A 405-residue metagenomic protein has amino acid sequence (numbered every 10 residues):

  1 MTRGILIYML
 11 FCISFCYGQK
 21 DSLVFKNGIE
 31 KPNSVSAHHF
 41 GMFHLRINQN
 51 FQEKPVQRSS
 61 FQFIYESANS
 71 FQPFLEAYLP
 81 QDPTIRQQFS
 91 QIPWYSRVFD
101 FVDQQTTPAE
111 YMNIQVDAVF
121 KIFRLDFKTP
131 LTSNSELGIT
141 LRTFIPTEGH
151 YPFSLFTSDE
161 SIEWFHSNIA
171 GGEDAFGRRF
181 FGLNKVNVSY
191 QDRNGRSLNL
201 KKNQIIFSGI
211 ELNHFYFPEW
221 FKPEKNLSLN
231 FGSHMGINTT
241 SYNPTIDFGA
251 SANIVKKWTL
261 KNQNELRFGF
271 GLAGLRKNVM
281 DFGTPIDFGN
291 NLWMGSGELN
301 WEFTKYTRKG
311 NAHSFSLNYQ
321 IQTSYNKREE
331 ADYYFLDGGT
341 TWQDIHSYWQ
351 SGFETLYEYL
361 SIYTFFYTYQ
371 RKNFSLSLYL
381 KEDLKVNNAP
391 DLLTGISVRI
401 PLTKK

Functional and structural regions predicted by a protein language model:
M1-V24: Bacterial Sec-dependent N-terminal signal peptides
K20-L23, L45-S59, K128-E136, E219-L227 (+6 more regions): Short loop/turn motifs that connect adjacent beta-strands in outer-membrane beta-barrel proteins
K20-S197, T323-W349: A subset of solvent-exposed loop/turn segments in beta-rich extracellular surface proteins, enriched in glycine
L45-Q49, K121-T129, I210-P218, M235 (+6 more regions): Residues on the lipid-exposed face of transmembrane beta-strands in outer-membrane beta-barrel proteins
Q57-F63, S135-I139, K225-S233, N264-L272 (+5 more regions): Transmembrane beta-strands of outer-membrane beta-barrel proteins
Y65-F71, L141-T147, Y216-P218, S233-T239 (+6 more regions): Transmembrane beta-strands of outer-membrane beta-barrel pores
L137-N290, R328-T355: Outer-membrane pore/translocation modules
S161-D192, D281-K405: Outer membrane beta-barrel transmembrane domains
